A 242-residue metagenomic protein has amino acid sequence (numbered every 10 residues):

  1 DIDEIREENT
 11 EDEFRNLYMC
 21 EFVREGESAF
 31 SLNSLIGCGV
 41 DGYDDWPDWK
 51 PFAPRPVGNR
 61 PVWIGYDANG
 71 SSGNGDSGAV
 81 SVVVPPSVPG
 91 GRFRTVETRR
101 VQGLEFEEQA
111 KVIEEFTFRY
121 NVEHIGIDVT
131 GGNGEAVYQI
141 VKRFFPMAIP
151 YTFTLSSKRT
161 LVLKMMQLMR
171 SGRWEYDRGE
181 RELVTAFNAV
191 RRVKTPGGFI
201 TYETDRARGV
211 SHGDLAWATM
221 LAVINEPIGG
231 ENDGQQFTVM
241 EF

Functional and structural regions predicted by a protein language model:
D1-L155, R159, L163, R173-F242: RNase H-like, metal-dependent nuclease domains and their acidic two-metal-ion catalytic environment used
